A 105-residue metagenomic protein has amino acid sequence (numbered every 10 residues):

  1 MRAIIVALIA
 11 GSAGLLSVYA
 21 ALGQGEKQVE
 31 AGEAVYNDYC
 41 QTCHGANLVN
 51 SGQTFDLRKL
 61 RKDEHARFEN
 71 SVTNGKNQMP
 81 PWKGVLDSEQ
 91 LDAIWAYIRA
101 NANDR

Functional and structural regions predicted by a protein language model:
M1-K27, N103-R105: N-terminal export/targeting leaders of redox proteins
L22-G25, K76, P80: A short, mixed-charge helix-start or loop-turn motif at secondary-structure junctions
V29-A34, G45-K76: Gly/Gly-Pro-rich "capping" loops immediately C-terminal to redox-active cysteine motifs in periplasmic/lumenal
N37: Residues immediately within or flanking Cys/His clusters that coordinate Zn2+ in small zinc-binding modules
C40-C43: Short cysteine clusters
L57-R67, P81-D92: Electron-transfer interface patches adjacent to heme c in soluble/periplasmic c-type cytochromes and di-/multiheme
V72, G84-R105: C-terminal capping alpha-helices of c-type cytochrome domains
